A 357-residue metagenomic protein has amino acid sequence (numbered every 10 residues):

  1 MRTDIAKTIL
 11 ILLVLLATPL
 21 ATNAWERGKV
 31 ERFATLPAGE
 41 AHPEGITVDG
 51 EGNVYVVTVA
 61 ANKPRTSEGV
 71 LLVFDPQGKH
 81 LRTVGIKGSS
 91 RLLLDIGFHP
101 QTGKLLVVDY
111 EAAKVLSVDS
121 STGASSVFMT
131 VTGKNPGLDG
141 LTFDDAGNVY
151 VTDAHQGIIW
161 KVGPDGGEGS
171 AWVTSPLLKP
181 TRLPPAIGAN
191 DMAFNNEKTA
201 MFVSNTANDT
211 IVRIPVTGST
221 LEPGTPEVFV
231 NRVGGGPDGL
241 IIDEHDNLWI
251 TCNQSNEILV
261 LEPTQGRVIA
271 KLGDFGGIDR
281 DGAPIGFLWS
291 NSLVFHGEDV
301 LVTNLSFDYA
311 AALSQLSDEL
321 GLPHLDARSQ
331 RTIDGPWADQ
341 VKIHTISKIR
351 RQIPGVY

Functional and structural regions predicted by a protein language model:
W25-E40: A short helix->beta-strand "capping" segment at the edge of beta-propeller domains
E31-T35, L81-I86, S126-T130, G169-P176 (+3 more regions): Beta-propeller fold detector
G39-E51, V57-E68, K87-L105, V131-Y150 (+6 more regions): Beta-rich, blade/repeat-based domains predominating in secreted/periplasmic proteins but also intracellular
V57-V59, D109, D153, N205 (+2 more regions): Recurrent small/Gly-Pro-centered beta-turn motifs in extracellular repeat architectures
A60-R65, A112-A113, Q156-I158, N208-T210 (+2 more regions): Short glycine/acidic-enriched loop and turn motifs that connect beta-strands
G69-L72, K114-L116, I158-K161, T210-V212 (+2 more regions): A short loop-to-beta-strand structural motif that recurs across blades of beta-propeller domains
F74-K79, D119-G123, G163-G167, P215-T220 (+2 more regions): Short loop/turn segments that connect beta-strands within beta-propeller blades
S292-Y357: Blade-level signature of beta-propeller repeat domains, shared across WD40, Kelch, NHL, RCC1 and BNR/Asp-box propellers
